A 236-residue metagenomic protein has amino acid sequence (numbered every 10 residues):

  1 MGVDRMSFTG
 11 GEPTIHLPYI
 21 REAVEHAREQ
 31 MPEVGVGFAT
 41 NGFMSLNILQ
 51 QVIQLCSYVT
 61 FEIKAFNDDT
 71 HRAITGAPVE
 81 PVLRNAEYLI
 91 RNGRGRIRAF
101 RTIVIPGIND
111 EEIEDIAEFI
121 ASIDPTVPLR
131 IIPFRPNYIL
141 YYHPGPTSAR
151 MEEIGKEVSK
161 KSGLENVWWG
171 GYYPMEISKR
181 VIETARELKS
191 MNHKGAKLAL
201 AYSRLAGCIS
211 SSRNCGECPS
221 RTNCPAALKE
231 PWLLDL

Functional and structural regions predicted by a protein language model:
M1-H143: Conserved AdoMet/S-adenosylmethionine-binding subsite of the radical SAM
D110-L236: Auxiliary Fe-S-binding modules of radical SAM enzymes
